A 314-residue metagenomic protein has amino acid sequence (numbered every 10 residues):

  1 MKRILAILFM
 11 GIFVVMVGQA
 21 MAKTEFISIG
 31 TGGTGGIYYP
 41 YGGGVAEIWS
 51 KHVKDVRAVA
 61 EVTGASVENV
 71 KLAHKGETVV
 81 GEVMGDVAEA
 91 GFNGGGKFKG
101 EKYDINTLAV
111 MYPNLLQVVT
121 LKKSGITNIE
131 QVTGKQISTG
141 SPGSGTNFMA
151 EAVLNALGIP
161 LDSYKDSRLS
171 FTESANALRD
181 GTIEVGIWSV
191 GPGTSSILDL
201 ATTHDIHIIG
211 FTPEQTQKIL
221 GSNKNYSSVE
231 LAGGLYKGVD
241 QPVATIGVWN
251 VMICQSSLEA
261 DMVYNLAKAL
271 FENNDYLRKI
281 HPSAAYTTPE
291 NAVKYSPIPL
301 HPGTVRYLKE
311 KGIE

Functional and structural regions predicted by a protein language model:
M1-I4: Positively charged n-region of N-terminal signal peptides that target proteins for export
L8-M16: Bacterial N-terminal signal peptides
M16-A22: Sec/Tat signal peptide C-region and signal peptidase I cleavage site
F26-H52, V56-R57, N114-D180, K294 (+1 more regions): Bilobed "Venus flytrap"/periplasmic-binding protein-like clamshell domains and structurally analogous long
T78-Y112, G191-T194: Acidic, polar ligand-binding/catalytic clefts
G85-V87, G94-K97, S124, P160-M252 (+1 more regions): Pocket-lining segment of extracytoplasmic ligand-binding domains
Q136-A152, N225-S296: Ligand-binding clefts/hinges and TM-proximal coupling segments of bilobed small-molecule sensing domains
L169, E173, R179-G181, V190-I208 (+2 more regions): An extracytoplasmic/periplasmic, membrane-proximal ligand-sensing/linker region
